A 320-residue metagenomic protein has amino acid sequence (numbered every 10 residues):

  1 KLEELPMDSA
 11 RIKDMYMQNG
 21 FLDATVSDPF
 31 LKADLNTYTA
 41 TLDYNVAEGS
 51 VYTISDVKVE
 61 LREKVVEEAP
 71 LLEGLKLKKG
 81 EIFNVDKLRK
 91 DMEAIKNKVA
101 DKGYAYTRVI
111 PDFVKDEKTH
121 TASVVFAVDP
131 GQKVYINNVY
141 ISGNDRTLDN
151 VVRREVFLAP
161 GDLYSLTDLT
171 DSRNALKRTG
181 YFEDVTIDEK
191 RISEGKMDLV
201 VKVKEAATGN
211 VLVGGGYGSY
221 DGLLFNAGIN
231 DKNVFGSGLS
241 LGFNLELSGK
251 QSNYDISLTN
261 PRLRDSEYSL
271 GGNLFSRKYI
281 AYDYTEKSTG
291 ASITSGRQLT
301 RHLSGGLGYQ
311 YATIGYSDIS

Functional and structural regions predicted by a protein language model:
K1-T179, D184-V185, E189-T208: Interaction-mediating elements
E3, K64, L148, F157 (+1 more regions): Gram-negative/organellar outer-membrane beta-barrel architecture
